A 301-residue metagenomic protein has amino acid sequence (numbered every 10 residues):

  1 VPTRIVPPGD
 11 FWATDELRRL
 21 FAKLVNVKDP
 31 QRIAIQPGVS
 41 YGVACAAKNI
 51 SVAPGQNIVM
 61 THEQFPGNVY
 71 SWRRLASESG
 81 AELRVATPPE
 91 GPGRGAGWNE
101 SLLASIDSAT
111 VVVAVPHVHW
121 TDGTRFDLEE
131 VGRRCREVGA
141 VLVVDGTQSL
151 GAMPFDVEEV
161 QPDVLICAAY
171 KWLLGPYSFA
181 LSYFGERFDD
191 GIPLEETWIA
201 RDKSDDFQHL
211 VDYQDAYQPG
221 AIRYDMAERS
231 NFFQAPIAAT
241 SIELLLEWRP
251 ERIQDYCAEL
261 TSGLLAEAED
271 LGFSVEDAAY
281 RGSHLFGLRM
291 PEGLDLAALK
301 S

Functional and structural regions predicted by a protein language model:
V1-S301: Pyridoxal 5′-phosphate
